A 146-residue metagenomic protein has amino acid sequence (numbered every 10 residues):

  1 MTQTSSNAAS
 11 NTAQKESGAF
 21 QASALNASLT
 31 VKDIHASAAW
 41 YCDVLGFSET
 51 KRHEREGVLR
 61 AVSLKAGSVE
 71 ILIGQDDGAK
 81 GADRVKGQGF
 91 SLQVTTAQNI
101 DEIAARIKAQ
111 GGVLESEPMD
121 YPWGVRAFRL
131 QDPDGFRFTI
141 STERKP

Functional and structural regions predicted by a protein language model:
T2-S28, A39-Q131, S141-P146: Vicinal oxygen chelate
V31-H35: Short acidic-aromatic low-complexity motifs
D134: C-terminal catalytic core of tyrosine-transesterase DNA break-rejoin enzymes
